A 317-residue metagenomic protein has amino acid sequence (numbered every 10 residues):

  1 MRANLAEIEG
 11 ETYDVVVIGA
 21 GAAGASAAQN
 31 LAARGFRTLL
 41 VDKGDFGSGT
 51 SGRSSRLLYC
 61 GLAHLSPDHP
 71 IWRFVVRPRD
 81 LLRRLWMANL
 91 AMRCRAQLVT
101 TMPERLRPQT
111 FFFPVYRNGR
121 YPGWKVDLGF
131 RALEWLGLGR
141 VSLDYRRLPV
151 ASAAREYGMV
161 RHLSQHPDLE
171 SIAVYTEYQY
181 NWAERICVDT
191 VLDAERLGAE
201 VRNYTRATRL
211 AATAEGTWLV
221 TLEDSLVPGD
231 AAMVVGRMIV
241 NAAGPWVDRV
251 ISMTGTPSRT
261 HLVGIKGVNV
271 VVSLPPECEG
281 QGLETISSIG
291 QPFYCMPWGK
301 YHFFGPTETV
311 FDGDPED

Functional and structural regions predicted by a protein language model:
M1-V15, A33: Extreme N-terminal leader/targeting segments of oxidoreductases
G10-Y13, V227-M238: Core beta-strand elements of the Rossmann-like FAD/NAD(P) dinucleotide-binding domain in flavoenzyme oxidoreductases
G19-G21, K43: Glycine-rich Rossmann-fold phosphate-binding loop(s) that bind the pyrophosphate of adenine dinucleotide cofactors
G24-A25: N-terminal Rossmann-fold NAD(P) dinucleotide-binding loop
A32-R53: Glycine-rich FAD pyrophosphate-binding loop
R56-M159: Dinucleotide-binding Rossmann-like beta1-alpha1 core, especially the glycine-rich loop that anchors the ADP
L62, R105-R107, M233-R237, N241-D317: Active-site substrate-recognition segment that forms the wall of the catalytic cavity or substrate channel
P114-L197, R202, L210-G216: Flavin (FAD/FMN) cofactor-binding and adjacent substrate-gating region of FAD-dependent oxidoreductase domains
